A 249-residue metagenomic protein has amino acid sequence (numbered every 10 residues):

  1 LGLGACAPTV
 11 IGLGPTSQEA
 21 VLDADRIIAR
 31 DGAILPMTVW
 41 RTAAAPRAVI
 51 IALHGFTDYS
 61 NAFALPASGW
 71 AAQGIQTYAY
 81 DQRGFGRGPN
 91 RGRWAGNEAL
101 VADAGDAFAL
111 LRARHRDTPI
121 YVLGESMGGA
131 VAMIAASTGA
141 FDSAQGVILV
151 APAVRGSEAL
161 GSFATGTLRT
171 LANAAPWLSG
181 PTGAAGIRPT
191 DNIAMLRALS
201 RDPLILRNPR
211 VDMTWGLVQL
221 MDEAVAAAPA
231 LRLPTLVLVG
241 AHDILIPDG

Functional and structural regions predicted by a protein language model:
G2-A29, A33-T42: An N-terminal hydrophobic leader/cap segment in hydrolases
R47-G55: Short beta-strand element of the alpha/beta-hydrolase
T57-S60, G86-H115: Catalytic nucleophile-loop/oxyanion-hole region of alpha/beta-hydrolase and closely related hydrolase-like folds
A67-R91: Conserved alpha/beta-hydrolase
H115-S126: Alpha/beta-hydrolase fold nucleophile elbow
E125-R210: Alpha/beta-hydrolase-fold enzymes
L231, V237-V239, D243: Short beta-strand/loop motif that positions the catalytic acidic residue of the alpha/beta-hydrolase fold
I244-G249: Conserved alpha/beta-hydrolase "acid-adjacent" motif
